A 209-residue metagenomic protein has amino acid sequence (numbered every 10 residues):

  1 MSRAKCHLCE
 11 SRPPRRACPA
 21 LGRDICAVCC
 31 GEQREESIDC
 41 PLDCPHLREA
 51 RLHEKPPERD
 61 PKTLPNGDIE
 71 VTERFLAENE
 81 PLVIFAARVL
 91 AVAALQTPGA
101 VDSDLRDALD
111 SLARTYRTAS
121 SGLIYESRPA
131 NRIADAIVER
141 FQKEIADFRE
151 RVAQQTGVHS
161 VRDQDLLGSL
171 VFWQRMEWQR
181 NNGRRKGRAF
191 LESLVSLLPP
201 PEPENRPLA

Functional and structural regions predicted by a protein language model:
M1-R59: N-terminal cysteine/histidine-rich coordination modules
D39, D43-A209: Long, charged interaction segments in nuclear RNA/chromatin-associated proteins
